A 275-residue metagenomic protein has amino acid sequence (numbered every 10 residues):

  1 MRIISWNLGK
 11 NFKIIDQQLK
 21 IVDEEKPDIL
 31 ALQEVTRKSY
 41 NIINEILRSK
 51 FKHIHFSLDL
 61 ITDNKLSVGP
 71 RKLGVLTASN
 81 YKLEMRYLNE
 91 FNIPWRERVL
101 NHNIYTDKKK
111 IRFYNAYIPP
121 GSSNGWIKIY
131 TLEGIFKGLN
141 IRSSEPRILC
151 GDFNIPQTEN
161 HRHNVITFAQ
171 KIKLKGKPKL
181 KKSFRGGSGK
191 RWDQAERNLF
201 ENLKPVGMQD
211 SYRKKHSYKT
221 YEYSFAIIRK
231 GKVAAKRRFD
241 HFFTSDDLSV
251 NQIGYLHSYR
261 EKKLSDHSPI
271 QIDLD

Functional and structural regions predicted by a protein language model:
M1, L19, G74, Y117 (+6 more regions): Extended recognition/assembly regions associated with phosphoester-bond processing machinery
I3-L8, I21-I43, H102, F113 (+4 more regions): Active-site beta-strand/loop signature of hydrolases that rely on acidic residues for catalysis
F12, K38-N41, D63-N64, R86 (+5 more regions): Short catalytic/ligand-binding loop motif for oxyanion handling, primarily in non-cytosolic enzymes, centered on
E34, N89-F91, D210-T220, G254-Y259: Acidic carboxylate-rich catalytic motifs and surrounding loops in phosphoryl-/glycosyl-chemistry enzymes
V35-P120: Structured beta-strand-rich core segments of catalytic domains in phosphoester-bond hydrolases
S67-R86, N202-V206, K230-V250, D275: Conserved beta strand-loop-helix elements of the APE1-like EEP
L88, A116-Y130, K182-S188: Surface-exposed cleft-lining segments at the edges of enzyme active sites
E133-A235, F239, T244: Metal-dependent phosphoesterases centered on the DNase I-like endonuclease/exonuclease/phosphatase
